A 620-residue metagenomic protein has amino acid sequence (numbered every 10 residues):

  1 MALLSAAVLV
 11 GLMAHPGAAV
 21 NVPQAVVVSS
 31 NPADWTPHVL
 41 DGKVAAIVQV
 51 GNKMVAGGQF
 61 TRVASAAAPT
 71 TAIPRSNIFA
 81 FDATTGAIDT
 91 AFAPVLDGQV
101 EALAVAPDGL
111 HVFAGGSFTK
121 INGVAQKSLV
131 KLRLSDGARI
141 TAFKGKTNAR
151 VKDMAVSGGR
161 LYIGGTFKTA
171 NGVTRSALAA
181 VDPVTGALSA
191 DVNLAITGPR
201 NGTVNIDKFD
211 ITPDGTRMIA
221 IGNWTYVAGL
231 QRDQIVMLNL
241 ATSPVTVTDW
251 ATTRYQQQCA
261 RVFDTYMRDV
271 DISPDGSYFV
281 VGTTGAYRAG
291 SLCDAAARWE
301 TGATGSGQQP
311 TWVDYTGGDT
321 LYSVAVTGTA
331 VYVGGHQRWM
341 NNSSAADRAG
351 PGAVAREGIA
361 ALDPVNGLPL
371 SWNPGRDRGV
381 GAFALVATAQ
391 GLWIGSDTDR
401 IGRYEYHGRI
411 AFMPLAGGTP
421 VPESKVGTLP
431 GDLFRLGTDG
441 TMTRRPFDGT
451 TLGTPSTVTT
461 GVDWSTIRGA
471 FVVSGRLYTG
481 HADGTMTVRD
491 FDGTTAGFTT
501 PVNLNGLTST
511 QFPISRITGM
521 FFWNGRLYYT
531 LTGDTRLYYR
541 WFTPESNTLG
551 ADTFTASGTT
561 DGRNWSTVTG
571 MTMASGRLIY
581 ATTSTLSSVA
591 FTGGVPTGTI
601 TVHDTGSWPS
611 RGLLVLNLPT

Functional and structural regions predicted by a protein language model:
A2-L12: Bacterial N-terminal signal peptides
V10-L12, A18-L429, G437, R445 (+14 more regions): Extracytoplasmic surface signature
D432-G437, G475-A482, G525-T532, G576-T583: Short beta-strand motif characteristic of blades in beta-propeller domains
D448, L452-V472, L477, H481-A482: N-terminal carbohydrate-binding/catalytic regions of secreted carbohydrate-active enzymes
W464-V472, I514-I517, W565-V568, T572-A574: General detector of folded, globular domains
T555-T560: Extracellular/surface-exposed low-complexity repeats and stalk/linker segments enriched in Gly/Pro and small polar
